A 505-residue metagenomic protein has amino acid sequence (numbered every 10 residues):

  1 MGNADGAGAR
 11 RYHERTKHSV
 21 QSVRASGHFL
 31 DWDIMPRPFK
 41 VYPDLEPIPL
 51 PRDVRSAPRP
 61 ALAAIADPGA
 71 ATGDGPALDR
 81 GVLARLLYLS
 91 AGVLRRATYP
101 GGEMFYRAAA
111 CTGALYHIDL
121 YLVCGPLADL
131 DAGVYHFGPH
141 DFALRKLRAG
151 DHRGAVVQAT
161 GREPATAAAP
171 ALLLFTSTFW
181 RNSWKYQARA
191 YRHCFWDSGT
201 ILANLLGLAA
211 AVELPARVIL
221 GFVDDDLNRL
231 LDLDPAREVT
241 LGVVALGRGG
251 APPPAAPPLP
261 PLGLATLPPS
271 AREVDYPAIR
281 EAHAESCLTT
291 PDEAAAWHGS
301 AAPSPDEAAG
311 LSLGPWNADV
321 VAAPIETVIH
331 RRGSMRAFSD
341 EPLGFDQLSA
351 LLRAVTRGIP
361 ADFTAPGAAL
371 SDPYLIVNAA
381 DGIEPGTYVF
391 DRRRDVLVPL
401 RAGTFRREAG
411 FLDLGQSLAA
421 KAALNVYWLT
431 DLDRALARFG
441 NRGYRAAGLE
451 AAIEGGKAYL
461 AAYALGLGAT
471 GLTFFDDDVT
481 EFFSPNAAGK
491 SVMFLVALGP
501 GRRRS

Functional and structural regions predicted by a protein language model:
M1-K457, L465, A469-S505: N-terminal accessory segments that position/regulate proteins before the catalytic core
A462: Short surface loop/edge beta-strand patches of beta-sandwich-type extracellular domains that form ligand-contact sites
